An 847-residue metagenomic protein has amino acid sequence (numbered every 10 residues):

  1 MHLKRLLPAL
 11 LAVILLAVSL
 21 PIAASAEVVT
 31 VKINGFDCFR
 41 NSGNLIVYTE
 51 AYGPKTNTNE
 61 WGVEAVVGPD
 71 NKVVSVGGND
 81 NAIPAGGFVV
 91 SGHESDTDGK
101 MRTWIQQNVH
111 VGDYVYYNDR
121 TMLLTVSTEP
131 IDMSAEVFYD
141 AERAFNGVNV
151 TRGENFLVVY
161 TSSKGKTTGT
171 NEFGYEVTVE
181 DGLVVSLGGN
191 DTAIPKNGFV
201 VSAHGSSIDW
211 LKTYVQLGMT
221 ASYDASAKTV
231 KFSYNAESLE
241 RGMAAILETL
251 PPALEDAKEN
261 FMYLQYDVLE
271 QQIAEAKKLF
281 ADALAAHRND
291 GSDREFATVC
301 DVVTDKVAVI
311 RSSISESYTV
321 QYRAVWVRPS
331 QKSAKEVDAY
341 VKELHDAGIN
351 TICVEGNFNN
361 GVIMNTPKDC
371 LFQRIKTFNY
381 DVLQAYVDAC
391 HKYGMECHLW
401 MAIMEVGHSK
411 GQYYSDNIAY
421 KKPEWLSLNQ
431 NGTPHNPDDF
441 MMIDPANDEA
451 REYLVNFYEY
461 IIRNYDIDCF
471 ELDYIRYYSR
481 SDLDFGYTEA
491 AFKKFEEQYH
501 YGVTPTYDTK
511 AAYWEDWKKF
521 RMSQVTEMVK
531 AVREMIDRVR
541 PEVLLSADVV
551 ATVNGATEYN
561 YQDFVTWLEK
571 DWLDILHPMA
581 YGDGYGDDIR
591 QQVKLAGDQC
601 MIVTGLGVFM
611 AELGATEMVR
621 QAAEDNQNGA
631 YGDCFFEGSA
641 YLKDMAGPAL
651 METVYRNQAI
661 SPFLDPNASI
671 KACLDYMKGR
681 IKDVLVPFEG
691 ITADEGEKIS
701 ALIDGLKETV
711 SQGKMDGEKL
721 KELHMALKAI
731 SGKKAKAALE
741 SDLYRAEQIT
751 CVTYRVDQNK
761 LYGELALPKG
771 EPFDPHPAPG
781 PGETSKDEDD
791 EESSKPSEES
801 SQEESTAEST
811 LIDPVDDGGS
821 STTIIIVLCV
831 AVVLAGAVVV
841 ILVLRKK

Functional and structural regions predicted by a protein language model:
G218, W572-Q592, C600-E771: Substrate-binding cleft of secreted/luminal carbohydrate-active enzymes
V320-A324, K332, L399-N464: Active-site-adjacent "subsite" loops/lids of carbohydrate-active enzymes
E336-V362, N464-D468, L573-L576, G632: Catalytic domains of carbohydrate-active enzymes, especially glycoside hydrolases
Y340-V341, F358-E405, W517-V539: Aromatic-lined substrate-binding rim segments of carbohydrate-active enzymes
N365-I375, E405-N436, Y474-Y507: Aromatic- and acidic-residue-enriched segments that line the glycan-binding/catalytic groove of carbohydrate-active
A490-E612: Glycoside hydrolase catalytic-domain groove-lining segments
F773-S820: C-terminal low-complexity, Ser/Thr- and acidic/Pro-rich disordered "stalk" regions positioned immediately N-terminal
C829, V833-K847: C-terminal membrane-anchoring or membrane-association module
